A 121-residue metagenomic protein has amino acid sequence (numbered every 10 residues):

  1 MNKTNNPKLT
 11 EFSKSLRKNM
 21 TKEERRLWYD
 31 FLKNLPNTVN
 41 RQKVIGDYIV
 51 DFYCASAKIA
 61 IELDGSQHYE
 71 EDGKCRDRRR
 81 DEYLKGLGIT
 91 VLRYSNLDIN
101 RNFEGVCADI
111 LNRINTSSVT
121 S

Functional and structural regions predicted by a protein language model:
M1-S121: Nucleic-acid endo/exonuclease domains
